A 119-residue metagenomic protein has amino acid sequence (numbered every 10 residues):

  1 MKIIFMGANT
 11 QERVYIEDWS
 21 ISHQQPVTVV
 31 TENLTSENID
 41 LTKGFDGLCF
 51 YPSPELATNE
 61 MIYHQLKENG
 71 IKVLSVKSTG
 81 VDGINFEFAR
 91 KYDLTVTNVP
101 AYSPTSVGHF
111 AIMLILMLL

Functional and structural regions predicted by a protein language model:
M1-F45, P52: N-terminal glycine-/charge-rich "phosphate-binding" loop or analogous flexible N-terminal tail
D46-L119: Phosphate/diphosphate ligand-binding glycine-rich loop within oxidoreductases
